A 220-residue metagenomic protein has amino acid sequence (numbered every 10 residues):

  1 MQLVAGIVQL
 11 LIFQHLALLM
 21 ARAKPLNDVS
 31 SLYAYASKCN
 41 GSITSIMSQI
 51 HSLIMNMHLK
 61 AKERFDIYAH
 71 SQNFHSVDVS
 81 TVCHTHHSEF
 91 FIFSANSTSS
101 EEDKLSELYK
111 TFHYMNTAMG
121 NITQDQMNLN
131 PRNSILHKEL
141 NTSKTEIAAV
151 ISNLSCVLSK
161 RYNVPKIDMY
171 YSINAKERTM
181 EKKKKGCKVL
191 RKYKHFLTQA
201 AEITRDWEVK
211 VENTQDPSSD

Functional and structural regions predicted by a protein language model:
M1-A95: Leu/Val/Ala/Ile-rich N-terminal alpha-helices, chiefly Sec-type signal peptides and the beginnings
D28-D66, V77, S99-D220: Extracellular/luminal segments of secreted precursors and ectodomains of membrane proteins
